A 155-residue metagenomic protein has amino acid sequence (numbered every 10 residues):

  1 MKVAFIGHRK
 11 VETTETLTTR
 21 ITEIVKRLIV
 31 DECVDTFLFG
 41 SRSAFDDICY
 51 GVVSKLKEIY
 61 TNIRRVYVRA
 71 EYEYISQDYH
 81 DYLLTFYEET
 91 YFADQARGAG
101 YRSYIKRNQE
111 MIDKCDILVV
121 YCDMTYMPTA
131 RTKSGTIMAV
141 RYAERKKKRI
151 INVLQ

Functional and structural regions predicted by a protein language model:
K2, G7-Q155: Acidic/glycine-enriched connector segments
